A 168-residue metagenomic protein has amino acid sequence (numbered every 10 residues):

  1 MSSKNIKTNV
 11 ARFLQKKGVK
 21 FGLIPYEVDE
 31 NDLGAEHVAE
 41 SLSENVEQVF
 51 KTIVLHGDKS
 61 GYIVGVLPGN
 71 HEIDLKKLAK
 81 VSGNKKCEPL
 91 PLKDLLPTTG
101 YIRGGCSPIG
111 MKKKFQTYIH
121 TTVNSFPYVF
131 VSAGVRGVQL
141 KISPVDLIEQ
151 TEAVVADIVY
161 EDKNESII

Functional and structural regions predicted by a protein language model:
M1-I168: Extended, low-hydrophobicity, polar/charged segments
